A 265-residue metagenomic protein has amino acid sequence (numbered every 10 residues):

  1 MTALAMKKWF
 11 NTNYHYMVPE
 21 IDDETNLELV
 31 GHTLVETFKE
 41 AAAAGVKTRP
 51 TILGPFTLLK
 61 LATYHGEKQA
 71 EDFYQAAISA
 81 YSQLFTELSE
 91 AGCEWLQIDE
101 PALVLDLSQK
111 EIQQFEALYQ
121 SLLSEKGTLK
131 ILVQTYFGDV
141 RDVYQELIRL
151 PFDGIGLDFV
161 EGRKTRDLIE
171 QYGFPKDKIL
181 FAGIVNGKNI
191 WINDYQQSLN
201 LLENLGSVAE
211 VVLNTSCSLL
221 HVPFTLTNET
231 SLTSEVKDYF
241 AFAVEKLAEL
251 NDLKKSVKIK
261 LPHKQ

Functional and structural regions predicted by a protein language model:
M1-Q265: Domain-level signal for soluble alpha/beta catalytic cores
